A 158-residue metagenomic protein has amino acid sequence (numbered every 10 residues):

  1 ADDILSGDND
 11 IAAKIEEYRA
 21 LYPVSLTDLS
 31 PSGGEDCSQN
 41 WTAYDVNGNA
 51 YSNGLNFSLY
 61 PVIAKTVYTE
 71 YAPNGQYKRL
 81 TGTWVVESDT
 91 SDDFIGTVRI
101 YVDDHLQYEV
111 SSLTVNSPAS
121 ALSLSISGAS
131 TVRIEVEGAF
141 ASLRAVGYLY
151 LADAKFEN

Functional and structural regions predicted by a protein language model:
A1-L5: Amphipathic, non-membrane alpha-helical rod segments
D10-N158: Gly-Asp-aromatic-enriched flexible segments
